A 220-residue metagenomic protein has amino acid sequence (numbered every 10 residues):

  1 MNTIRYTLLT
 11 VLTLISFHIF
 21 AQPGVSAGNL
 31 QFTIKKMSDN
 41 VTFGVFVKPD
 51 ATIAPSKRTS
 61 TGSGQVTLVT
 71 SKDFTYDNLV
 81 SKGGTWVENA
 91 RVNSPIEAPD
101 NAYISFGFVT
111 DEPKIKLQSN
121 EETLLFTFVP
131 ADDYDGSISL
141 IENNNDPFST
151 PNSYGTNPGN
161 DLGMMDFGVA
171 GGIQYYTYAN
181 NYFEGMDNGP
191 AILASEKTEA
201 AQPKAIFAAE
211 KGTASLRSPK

Functional and structural regions predicted by a protein language model:
M1-L8: Bacterial N-terminal signal peptides that target proteins for export
A21-T42, T177, F183-K220: Boundary/junction segments of secreted and surface-exposed precursor proteins
S26-Q31, K35-R91: Low-complexity, serine/threonine/proline/glycine-rich extracellular segments that form mucin-like
T33-M37, F46-K48, V69-S71, G107-V109 (+4 more regions): A structural detector for beta-sheet-dominated domains
F46-V47, N89-S137: Structured beta-strand segments within beta-sheet-rich domains
V47, K57-T59, L79-P99, L117 (+1 more regions): The transition from N-terminal targeting/processing segments to the mature protein
L117-I173: Ser/Thr/Pro-rich, low-complexity mucin-like regions that serve as glycosylated stalks/linkers or repetitive adhesive
